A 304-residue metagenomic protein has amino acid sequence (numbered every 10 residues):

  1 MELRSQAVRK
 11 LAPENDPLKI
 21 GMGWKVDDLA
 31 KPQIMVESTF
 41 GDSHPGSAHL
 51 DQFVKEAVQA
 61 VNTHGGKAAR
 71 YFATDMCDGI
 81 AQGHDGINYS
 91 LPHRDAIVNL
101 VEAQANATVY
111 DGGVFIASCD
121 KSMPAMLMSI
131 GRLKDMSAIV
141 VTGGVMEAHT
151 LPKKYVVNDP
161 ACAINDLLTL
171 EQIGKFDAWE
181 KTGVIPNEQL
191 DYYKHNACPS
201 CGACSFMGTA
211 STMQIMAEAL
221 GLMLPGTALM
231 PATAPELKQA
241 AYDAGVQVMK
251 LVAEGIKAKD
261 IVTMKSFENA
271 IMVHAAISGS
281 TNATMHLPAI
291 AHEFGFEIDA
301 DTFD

Functional and structural regions predicted by a protein language model:
M1-D28: N-terminal amphipathic/basic leader segments beginning at the initiator methionine
E2-S5, D28-L29, G65-A73, N187-Y193 (+4 more regions): Flexible, glycine/charged-enriched surface loops at secondary-structure junctions
D27-V140, M146: Long, structured ligand/cofactor-binding scaffold of large enzymes
S47, S205-M207, A276-N282: Short helix-coil transition sites and intra-membrane helix breaks within transmembrane domains of multi-pass
A48, T284-H292: Re-entrant/interfacial helical elements at transmembrane boundaries that shape and gate the permeation pathway
S90-N269: Active-site cavity-forming subdomains of large catalytic enzyme subunits
S137-V140, F294-T302: Phosphate-handling active-site elements
I271-V273: Flexible, glycine-rich loop/tail regions that form catalytic "lids" or insertion modules at the edges of active sites
